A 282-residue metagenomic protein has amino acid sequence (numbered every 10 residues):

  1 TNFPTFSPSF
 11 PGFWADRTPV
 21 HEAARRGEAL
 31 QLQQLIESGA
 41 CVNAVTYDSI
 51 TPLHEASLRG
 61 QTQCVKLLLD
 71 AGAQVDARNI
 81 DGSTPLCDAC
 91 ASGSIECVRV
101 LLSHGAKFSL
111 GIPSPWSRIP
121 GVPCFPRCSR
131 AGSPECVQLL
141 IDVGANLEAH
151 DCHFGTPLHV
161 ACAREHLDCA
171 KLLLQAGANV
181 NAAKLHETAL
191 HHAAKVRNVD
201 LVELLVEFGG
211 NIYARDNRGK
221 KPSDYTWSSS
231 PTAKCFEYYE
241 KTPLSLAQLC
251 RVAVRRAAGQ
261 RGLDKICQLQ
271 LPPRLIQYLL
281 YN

Functional and structural regions predicted by a protein language model:
T1-D48: N-terminal segments that cap or nucleate solenoid repeat domains
Q31, Q63-C64, E96-C97, E135-C136 (+3 more regions): Conserved ankyrin/ankyrin-like repeat signature
I36-A40, L67-A73, V100-A106, Q138-A145 (+2 more regions): Ankyrin repeat domain, specifically the short helix-to-loop turn at the C-terminus of the second helix of each repeat
E203, F208, Y213, N217-N282: Cullin-RING E3 adaptor/co-adaptor recruitment helices
